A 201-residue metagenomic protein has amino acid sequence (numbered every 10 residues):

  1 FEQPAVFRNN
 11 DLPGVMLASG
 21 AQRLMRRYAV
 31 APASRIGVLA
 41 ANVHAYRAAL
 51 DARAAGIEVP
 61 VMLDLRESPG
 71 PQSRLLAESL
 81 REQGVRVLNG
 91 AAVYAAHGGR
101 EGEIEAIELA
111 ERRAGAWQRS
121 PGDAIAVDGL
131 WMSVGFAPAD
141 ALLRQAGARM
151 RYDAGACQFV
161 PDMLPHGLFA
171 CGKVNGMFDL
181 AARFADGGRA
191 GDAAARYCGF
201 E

Functional and structural regions predicted by a protein language model:
F1-E201: Residues forming the flavin
